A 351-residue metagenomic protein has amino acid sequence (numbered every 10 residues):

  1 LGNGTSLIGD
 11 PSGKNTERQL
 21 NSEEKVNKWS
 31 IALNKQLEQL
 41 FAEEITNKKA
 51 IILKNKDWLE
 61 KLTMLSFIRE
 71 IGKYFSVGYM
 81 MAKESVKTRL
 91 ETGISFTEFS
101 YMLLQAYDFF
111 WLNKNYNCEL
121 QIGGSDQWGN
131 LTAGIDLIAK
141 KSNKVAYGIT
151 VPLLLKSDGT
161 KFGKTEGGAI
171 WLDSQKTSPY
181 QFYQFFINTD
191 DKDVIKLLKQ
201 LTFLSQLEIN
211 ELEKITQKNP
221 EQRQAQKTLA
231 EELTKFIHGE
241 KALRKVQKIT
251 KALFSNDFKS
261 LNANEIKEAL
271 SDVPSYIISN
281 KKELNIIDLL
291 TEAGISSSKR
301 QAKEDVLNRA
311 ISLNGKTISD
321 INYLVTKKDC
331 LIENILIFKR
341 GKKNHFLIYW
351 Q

Functional and structural regions predicted by a protein language model:
L1-Q127, I135, S142-Y147, T160: NTP-dependent nucleotidyl-transfer catalytic core
G9-P11, T16, N130-L131, E166 (+2 more regions): Residue-level recognition of conserved structural "scaffold" positions that shape functional pockets and channels
A50-E60, Y79-R89, T132-A133, K176-Q184 (+2 more regions): Short charge-dense sequence patches
K61, N130-L131, E283, K299: Short alpha-helical patches at coil-to-helix transitions and adjacent helical residues in well-structured domains
M64, F96-F109, L131, P179-F182 (+4 more regions): Short runs of predominantly hydrophobic/aromatic residues within well-ordered alpha helices that form helix-helix
W111, L120, W128-G129, L155 (+2 more regions): Glycine-rich nucleotide phosphate-binding loop and flanking beta-alpha elements of Rossmann-like dinucleotide-binding
L112, N130-I138, L233, N314: Buried hydrophobic packing segments
K140-Q351: Conserved nucleotide- and phosphate/pyrophosphate-binding catalytic cores in adenylate/nucleotidyl-handling enzymes
